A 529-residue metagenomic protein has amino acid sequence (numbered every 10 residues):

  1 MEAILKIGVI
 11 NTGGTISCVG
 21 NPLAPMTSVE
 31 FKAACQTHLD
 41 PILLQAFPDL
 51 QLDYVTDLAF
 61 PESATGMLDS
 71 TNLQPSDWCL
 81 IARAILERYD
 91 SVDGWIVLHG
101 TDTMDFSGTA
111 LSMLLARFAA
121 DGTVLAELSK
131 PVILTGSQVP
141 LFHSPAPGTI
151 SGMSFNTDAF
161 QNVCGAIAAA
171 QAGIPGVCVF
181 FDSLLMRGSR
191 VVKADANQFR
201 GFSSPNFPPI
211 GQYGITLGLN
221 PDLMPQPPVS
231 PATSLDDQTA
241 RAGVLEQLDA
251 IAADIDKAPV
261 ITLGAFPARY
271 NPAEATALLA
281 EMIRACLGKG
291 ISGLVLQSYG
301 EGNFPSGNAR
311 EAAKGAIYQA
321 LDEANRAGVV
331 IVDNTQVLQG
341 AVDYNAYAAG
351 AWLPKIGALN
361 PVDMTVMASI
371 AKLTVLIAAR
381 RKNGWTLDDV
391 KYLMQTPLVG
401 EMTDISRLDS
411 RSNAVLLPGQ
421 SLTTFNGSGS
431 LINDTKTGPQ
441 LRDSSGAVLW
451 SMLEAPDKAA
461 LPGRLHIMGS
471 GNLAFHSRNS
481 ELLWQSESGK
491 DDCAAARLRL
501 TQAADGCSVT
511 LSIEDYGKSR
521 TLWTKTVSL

Functional and structural regions predicted by a protein language model:
E2-D404: Active-site histidine-anchored catalytic micro-motif
D404-L529: Beta-rich ligand-binding surfaces for carbohydrates and other polyanions
